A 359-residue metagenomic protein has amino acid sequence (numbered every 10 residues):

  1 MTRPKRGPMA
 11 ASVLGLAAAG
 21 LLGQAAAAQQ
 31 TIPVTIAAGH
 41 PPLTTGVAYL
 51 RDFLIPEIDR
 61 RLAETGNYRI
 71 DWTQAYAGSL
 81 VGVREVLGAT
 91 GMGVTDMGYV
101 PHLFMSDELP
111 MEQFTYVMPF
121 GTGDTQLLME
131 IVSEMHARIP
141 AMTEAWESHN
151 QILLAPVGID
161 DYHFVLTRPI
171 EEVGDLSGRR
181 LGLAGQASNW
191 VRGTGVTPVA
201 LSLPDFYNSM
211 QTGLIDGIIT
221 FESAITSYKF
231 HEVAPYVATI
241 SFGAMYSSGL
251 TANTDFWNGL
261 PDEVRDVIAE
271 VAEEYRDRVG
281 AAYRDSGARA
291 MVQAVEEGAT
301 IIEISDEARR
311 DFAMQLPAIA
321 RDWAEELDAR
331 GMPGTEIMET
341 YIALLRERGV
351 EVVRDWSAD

Functional and structural regions predicted by a protein language model:
M1-L14: Bacterial N-terminal signal peptides that target proteins for export
R6-G7, A25, R180-L181: Hydrophobic alpha-helical segments, especially transmembrane helices and their immediate juxtamembrane helical caps
S12-A18, L22: Hydrophobic helical h-region of N-terminal Sec-dependent signal peptides in bacterial secretory/periplasmic proteins
L22-A28: Sec/Tat signal peptide C-region and signal peptidase I cleavage site
Q29-L127, E144-D359: N-terminal secretory/targeting leader peptides
S133-S148: Hinge/lid segment of periplasmic solute-binding proteins
